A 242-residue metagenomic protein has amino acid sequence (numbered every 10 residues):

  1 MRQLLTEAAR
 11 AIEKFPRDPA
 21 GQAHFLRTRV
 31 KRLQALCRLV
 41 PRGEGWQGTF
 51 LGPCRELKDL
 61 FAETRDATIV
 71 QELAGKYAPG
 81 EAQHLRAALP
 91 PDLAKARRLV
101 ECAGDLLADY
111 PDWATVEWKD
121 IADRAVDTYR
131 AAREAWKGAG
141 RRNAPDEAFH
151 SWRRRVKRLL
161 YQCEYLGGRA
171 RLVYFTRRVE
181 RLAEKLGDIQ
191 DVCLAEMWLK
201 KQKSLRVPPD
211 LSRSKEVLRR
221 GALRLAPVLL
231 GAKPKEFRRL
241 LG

Functional and structural regions predicted by a protein language model:
M1-G242: Function-determining surface determinants
